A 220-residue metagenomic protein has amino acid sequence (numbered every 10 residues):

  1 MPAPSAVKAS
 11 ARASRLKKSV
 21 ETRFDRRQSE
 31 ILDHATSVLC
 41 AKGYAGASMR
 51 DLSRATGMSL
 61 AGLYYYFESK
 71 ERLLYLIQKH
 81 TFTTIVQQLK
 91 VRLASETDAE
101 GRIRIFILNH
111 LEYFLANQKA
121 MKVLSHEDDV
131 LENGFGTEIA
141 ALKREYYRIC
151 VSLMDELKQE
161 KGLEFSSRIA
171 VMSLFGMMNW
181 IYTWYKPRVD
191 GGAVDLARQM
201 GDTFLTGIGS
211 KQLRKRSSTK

Functional and structural regions predicted by a protein language model:
M1-R26, Q212-K220: N-terminal intrinsically disordered/low-complexity leader segments
P4-K8, E164-T183, D195-G207: Hydrophobic alpha-helical segments that form the core of small-molecule binding pockets and/or dimer interfaces
R27-T36, L52, L73, I77-I85 (+2 more regions): Generic hydrophobic, amphipathic alpha-helix propensity
E30, V38-R72, L76: Helix-turn-helix
I31-L39, H110, F204: Short hydrophobic clusters on alpha-helical segments that form packing/core surfaces in small helical domains
T83-V86, K90, N133-Q159, R168-M172 (+1 more regions): Amphipathic alpha-helical packing segments from all-alpha helical-bundle domains
K90-A116: Hydrophobic alpha-helical connector segments
L115-G134, V151, T183: Amphipathic alpha-helical segments used for helix-helix packing
